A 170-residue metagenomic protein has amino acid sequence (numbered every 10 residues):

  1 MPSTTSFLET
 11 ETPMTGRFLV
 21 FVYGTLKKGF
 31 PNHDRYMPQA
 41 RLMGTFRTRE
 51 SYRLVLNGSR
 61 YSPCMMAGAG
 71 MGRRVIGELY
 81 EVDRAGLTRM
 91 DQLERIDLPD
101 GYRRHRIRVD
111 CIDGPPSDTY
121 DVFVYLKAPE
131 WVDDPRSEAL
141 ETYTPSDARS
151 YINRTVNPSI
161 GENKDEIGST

Functional and structural regions predicted by a protein language model:
P2-T170: Glycine-aromatic micro-motifs
